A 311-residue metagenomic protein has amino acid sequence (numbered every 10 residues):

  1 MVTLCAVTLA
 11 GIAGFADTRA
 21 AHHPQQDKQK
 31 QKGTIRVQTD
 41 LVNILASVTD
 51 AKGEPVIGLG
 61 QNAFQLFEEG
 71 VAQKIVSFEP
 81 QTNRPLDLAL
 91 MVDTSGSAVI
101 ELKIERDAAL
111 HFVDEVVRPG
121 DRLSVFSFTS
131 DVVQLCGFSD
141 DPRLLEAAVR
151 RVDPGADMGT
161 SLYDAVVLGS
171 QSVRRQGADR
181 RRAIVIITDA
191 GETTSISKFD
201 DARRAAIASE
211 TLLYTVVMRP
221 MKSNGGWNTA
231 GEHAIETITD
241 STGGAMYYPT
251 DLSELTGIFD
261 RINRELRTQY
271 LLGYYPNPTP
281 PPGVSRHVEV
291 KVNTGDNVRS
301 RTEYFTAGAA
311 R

Functional and structural regions predicted by a protein language model:
V2-G14: Bacterial N-terminal signal peptides
G14-R311: Scaffold/interface architecture of coatomer-like assemblies
